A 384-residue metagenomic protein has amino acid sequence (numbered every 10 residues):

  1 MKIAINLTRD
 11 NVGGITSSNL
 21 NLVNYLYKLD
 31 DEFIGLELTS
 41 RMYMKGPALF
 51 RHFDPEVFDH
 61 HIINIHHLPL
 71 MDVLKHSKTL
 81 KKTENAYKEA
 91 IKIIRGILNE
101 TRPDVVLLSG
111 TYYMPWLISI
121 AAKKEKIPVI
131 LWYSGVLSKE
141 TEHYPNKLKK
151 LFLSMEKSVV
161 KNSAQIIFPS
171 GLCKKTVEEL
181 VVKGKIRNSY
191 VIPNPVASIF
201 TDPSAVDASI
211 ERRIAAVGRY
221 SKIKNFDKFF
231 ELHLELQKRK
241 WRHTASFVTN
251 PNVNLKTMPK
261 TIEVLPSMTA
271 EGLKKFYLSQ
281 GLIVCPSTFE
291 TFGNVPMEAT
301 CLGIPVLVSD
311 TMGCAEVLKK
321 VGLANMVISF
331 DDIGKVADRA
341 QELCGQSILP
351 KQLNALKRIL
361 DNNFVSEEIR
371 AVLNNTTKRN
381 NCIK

Functional and structural regions predicted by a protein language model:
Y87, V106-E125, L131-Y133: An aromatic- and histidine-rich active-site surface loop
L98, K275-Q280: Short alpha-helical donor nucleotide-sugar binding micro-motif in glycosyltransferases
L137, L148-I166: Membrane-proximal helix-turn-helix segments that form the acceptor-binding/catalytic region of lipid-linked
K161-R187: A short, active-site helix/loop in glycosyltransferases that binds the activated sugar's phosphate group
I223, G345-I383: A charged, aromatic-enriched C-terminal amphipathic alpha-helix characteristic of glycosyltransferases across folds
T288: Aromatic "clamp/platform" in nucleotide-sugar-dependent glycosyltransferases that forms part of the donor/acceptor
P305-S309: Short hydrophobic beta-strand element within catalytic cores of glycosyltransferases and related nucleotide-activated
V321-G334, Q341-G345: Conserved acidic donor-binding segment of nucleotide-sugar-dependent glycosyltransferases
